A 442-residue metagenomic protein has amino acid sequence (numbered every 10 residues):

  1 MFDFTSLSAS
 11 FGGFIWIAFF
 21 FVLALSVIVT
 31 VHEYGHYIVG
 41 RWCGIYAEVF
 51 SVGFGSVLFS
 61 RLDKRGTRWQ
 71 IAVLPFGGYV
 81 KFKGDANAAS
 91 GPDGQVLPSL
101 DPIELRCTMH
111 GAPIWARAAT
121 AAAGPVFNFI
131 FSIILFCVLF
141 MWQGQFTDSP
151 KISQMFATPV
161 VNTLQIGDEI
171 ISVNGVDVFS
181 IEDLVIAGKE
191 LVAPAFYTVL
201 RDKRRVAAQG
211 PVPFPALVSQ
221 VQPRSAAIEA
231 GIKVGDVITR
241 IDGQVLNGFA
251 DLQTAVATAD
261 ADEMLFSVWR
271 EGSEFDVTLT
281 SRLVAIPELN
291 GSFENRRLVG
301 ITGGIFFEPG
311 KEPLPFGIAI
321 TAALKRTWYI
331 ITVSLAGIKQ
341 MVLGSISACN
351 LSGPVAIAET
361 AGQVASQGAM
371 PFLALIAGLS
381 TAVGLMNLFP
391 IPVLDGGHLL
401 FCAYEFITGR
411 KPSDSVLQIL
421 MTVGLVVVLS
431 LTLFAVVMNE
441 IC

Functional and structural regions predicted by a protein language model:
F2-G12, I103-W115, P215, Q222-S225 (+6 more regions): Functional transmembrane alpha-helices
G12-P98, M386-T408: Small-residue-rich helix-interface/hinge motifs
F20-A24, V29, A374, G378 (+1 more regions): Alpha-helical transmembrane segments of integral membrane proteins
T30-V31, W42, V49, G78-A89 (+3 more regions): Internal alpha-helical transmembrane segments
A118-F156, E182-P223, I228, L265 (+1 more regions): PDZ/PDZ-like peptide-tail recognition elements
A119-I130, A374-L388: Pore domain of cation channels
A157-E169, I186-V192, A226-V237, T254-D260: A short glycine-leucine-enriched loop at secondary-structure breakpoints that most characteristically corresponds
V160-I181, E229-F249, T327, L420: Conserved PDZ fold ligand-binding element
